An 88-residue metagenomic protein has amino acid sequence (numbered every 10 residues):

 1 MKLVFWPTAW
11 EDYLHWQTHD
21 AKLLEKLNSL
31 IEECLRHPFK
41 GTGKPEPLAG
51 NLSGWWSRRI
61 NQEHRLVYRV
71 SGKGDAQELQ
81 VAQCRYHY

Functional and structural regions predicted by a protein language model:
K2, E11, H15-L24, R58-Y88: Enriched for short, Lys/Arg-rich terminal
K2-L3, G41: Residues that recognize and position ribonucleotide moieties
H19-D20, K26, K44, L48: Terminal low-complexity, poorly structured segments
L24-E32: PIN-domain endoribonuclease scaffold, especially VapC-family toxins
E32-S57: A short, surface-exposed loop/turn module that caps and links secondary-structure elements
